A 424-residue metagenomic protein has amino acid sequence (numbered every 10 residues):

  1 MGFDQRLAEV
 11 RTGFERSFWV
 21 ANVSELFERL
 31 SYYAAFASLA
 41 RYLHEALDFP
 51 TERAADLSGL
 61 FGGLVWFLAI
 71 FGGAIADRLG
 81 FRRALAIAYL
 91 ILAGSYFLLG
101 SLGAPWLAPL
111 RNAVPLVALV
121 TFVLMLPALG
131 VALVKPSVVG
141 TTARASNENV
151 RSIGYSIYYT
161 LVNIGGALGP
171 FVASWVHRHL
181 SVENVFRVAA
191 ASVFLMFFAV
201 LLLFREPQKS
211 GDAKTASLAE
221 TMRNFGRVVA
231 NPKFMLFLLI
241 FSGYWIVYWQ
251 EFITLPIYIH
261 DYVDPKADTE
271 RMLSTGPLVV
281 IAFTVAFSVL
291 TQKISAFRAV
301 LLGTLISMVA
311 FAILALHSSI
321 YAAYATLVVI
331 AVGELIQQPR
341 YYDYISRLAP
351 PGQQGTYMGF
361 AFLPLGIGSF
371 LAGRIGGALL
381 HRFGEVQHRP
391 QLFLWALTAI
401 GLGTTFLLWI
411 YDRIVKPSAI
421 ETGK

Functional and structural regions predicted by a protein language model:
G2-E15, S210-L239: Juxtamembrane intracellular "pre-TM" segments in multi-pass secondary transporters
A37-A55, I253-E270: Short amphipathic helix-loop junctions that connect adjacent transmembrane helices in Major Facilitator Superfamily/SLC
V65, S152-H177, S192-V193, F360-G373: Glycine-rich segments within core transmembrane alpha-helices of 12-TM secondary carriers
L68-F81, H177, A282-A296, L380: Helix-to-loop junctions at the C-terminal end of transmembrane segments in multipass secondary transporters
L90-P115, I306-S318: C-terminal ends and interior cores of transmembrane alpha-helices in multi-pass membrane transporters/permeases
V114, W175-S192, A378-L402: A membrane-interface helix-boundary motif in multi-pass transporters
L133-N147, I336-P350: Intracellular juxtamembrane helix-capping segments at the cytosolic ends of symmetry-related transmembrane helices
L195-P207, W395-K424: Multi-pass alpha-helical transporter architecture, strongest for 12-TM Major Facilitator/SLC carriers used
